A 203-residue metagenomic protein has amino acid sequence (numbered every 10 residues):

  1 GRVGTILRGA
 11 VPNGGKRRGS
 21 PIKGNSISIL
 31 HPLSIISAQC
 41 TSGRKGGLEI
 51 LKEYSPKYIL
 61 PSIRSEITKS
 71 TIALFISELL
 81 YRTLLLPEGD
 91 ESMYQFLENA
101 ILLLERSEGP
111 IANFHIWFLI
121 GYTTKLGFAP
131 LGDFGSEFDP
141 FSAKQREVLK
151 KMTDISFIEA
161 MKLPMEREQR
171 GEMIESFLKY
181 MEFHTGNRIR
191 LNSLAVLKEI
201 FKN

Functional and structural regions predicted by a protein language model:
G1-N203: Non-catalytic alpha-helical scaffolds and adjoining flexible linkers that form interface surfaces for assembly
